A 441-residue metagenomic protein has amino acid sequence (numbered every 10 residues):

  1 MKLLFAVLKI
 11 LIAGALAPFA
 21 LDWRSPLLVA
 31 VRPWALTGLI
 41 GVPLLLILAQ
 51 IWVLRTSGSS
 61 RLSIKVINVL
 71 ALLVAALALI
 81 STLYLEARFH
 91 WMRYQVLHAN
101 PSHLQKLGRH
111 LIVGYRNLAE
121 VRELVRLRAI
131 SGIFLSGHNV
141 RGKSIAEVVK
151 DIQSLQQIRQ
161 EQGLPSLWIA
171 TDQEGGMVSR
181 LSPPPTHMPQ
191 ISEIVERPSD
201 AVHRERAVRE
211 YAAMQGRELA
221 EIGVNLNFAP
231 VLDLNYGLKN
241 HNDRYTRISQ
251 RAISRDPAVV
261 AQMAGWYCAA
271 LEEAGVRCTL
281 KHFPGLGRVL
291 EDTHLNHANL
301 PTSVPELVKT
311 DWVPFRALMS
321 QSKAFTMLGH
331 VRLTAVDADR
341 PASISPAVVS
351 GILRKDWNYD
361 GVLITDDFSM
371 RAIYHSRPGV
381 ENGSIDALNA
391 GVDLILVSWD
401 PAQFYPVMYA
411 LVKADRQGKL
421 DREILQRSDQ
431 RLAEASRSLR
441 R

Functional and structural regions predicted by a protein language model:
A6-R55: Membrane-embedded alpha-helical segments of integral membrane proteins
L16-L27, L124-K143, F228, M319-D339: Short acidic, glycine-rich surface-loop motifs adjacent to enzyme active sites
S63-L85: Internal/C-terminal transmembrane anchor helices
S81-V121, E174, D366: Boundary/entry segment of secreted carbohydrate-active catalytic domains
R109-Y115, S131-L135, P165-Q173, L226-P230 (+5 more regions): Hydrophobic faces of well-ordered beta-strands that scaffold small-molecule active sites in alpha/beta enzyme cores
Y115-L127, A207-E218, K309-F315, R377-D386: Short, acidic/polar
S144-E147, D151, V259-E423: Second-shell residues forming the walls of enzyme active-site clefts
R159-P189, Y211-L238, V260-G285: Glycine-rich, aromatic-flanked loop segments that form ligand/cofactor-binding clefts across common enzyme folds
